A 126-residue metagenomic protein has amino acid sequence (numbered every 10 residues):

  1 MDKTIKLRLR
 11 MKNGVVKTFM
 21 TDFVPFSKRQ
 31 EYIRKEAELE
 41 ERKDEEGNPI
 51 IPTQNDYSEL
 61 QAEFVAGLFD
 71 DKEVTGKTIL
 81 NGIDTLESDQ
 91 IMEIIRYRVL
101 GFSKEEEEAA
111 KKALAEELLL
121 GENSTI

Functional and structural regions predicted by a protein language model:
M1-Y57: Short N-terminal mixed-charge amphipathic segments
T53-S58, I83-E87: Structural motif
E73-V74: Structural recognition of short helix-loop-helix hairpins that underlie histone-fold modules
K77-I126: C-terminal charged interaction modules
